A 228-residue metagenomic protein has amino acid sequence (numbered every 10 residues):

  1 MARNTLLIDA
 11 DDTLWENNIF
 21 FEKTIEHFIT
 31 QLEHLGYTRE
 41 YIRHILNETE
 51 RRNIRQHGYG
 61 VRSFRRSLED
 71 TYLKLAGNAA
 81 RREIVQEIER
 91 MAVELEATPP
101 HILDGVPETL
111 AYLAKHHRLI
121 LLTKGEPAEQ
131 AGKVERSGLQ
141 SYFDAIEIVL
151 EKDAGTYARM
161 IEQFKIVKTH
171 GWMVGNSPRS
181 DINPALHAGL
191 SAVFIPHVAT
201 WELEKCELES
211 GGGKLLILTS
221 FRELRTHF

Functional and structural regions predicted by a protein language model:
M1-I45: Active-site neighborhood of HAD-like aspartate-dependent phosphohydrolases
M1-N4, E83, P107, A111 (+2 more regions): Asp-based, Mg2+/Mn2+-dependent phosphohydrolase catalytic module
F21-I29, R65, E69, P127: An amphipathic alpha-helix signature
E33-E48, G77-I88, Y142: Short, surface-exposed acidic
T49-E94: A metal-dependent, Asp-based hydrolase signature
E87-P107: Long amphipathic N-terminal alpha/beta scaffold segment
T98, K115-H116: Structured helix-beta-strand junction loops
T123: Conserved phosphate-coupling serine/threonine residues in phosphotransfer and NTP-handling enzymes
